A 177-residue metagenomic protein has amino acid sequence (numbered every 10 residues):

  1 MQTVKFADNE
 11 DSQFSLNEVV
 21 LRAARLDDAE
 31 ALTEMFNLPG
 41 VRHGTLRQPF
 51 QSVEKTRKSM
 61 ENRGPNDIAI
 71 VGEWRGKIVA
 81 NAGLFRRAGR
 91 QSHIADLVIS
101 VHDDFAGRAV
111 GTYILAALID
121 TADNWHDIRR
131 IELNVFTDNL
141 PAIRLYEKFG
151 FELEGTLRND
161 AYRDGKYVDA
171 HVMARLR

Functional and structural regions predicted by a protein language model:
M1-S15: Acyl-donor-binding surface of acyltransferase catalytic domains
V4, E132-V135, E147, E152-V168: Conserved catalytic-core motifs of GNAT/GCN5-like acyltransferases
F6, L26-D27, T45-D104, L115-A116 (+2 more regions): Acetyl-CoA-dependent GNAT
V19-L32: A short beta-loop-alpha structural element at the N-terminal edge of CoA-dependent acyl/N-acetyltransferase catalytic
A23, E34-Q48: Helix-loop element at the rim of GNAT/NAT acetyltransferase active sites that forms part of the acceptor-substrate
G107-A122, I143-K148: Conserved acetyl-CoA-binding loop-helix of GNAT-fold acetyltransferases
A122-N134: Conserved GNAT acetyl-CoA-binding A-motif
